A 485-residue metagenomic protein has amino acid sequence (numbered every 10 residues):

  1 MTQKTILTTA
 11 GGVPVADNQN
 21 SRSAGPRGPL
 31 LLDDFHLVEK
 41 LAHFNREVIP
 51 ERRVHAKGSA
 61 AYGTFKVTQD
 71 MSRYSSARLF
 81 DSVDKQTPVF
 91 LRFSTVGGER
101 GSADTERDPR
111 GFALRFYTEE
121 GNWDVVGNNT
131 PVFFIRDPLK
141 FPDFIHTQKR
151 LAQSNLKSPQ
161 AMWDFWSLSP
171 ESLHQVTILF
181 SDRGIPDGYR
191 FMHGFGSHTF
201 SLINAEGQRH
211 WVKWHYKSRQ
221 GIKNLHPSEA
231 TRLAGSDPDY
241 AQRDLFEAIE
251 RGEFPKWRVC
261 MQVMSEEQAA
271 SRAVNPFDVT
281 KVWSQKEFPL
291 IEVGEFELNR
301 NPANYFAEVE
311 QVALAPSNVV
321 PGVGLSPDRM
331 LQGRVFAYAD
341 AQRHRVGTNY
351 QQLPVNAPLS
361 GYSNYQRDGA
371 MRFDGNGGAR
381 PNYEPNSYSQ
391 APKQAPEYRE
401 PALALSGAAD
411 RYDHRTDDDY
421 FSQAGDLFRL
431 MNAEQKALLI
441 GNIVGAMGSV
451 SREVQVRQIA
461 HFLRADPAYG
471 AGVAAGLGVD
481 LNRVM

Functional and structural regions predicted by a protein language model:
M1-M485: Active-site-adjacent core segments of small-molecule enzymes
